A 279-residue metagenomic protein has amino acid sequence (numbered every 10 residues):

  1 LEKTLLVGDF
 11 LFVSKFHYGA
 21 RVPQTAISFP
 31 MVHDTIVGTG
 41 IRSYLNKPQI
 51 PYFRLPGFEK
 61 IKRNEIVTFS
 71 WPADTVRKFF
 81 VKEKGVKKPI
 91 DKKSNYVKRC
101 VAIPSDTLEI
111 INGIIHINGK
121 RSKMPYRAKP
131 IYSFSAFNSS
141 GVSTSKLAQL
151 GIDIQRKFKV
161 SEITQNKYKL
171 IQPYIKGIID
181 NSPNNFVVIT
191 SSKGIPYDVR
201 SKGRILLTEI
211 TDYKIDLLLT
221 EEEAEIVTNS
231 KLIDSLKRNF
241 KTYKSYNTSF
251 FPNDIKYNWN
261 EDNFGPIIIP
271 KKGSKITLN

Functional and structural regions predicted by a protein language model:
V7-N279: Soluble "head" domains of membrane/secretory-pathway proteins
